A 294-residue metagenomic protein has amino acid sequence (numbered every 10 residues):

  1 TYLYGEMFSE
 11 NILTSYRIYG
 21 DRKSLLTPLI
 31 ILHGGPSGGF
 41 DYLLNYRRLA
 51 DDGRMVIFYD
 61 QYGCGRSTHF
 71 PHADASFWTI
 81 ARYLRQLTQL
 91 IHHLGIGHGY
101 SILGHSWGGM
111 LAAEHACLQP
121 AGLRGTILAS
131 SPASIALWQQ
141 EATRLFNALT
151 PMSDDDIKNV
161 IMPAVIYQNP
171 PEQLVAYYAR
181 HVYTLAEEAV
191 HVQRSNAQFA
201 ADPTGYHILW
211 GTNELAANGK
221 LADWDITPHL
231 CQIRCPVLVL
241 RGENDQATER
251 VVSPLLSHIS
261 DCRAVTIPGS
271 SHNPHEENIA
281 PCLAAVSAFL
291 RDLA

Functional and structural regions predicted by a protein language model:
T1-L13: N-terminal cap/lid segment of alpha/beta-hydrolase-fold proteins
I12-F70: Conserved HGGG/HGGXW glycine-rich cap/lid loop of the alpha/beta-hydrolase fold
Q61-W107: Active-site loop/oxyanion-hole signature of alpha/beta-hydrolase fold enzymes
H98-E141: Conserved hydrolase catalytic core segment
T126-Q168: Flexible "cap/lid" loop of the alpha/beta hydrolase fold
N159-C235: Alpha/beta-hydrolase
T227-S270: Conserved loop-alpha-helix segment in the C-terminal half of the alpha/beta-hydrolase fold that carries the catalytic
C262-A294: Catalytic active-site module of serine/aspartate enzymes centered on a nucleophile-bearing elbow/loop
